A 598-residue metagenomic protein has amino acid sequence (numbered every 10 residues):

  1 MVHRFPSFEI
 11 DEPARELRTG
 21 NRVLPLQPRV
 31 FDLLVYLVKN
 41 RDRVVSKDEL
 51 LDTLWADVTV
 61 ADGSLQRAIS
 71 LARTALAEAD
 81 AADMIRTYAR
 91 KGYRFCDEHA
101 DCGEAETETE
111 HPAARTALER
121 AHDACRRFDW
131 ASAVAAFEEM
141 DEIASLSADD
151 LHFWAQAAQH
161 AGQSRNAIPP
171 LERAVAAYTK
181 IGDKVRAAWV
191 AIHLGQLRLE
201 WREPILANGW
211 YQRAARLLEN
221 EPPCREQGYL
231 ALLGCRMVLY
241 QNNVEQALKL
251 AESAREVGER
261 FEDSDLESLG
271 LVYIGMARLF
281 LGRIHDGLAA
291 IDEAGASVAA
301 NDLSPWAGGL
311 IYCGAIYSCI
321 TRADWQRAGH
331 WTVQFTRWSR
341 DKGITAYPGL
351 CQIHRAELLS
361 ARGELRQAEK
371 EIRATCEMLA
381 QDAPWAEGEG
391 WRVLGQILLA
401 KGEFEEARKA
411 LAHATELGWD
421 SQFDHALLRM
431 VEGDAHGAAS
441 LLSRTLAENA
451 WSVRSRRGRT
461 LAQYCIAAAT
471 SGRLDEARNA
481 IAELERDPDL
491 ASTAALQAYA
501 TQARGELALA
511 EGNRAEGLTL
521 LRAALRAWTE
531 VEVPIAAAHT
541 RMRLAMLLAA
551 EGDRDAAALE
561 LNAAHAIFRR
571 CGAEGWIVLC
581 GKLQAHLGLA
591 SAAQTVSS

Functional and structural regions predicted by a protein language model:
V2-R4, P25, L37-D42, T59-E104: DNA-binding patch around the recognition helix
R4, E9-D32, A100-E106: A structural micro-motif at secondary-structure boundaries
R22-L54: Short amphipathic alpha-helical recognition elements used for nucleic-acid or partner binding across transcription
R90, A113, R120, E416 (+6 more regions): C-terminal non-catalytic interaction modules
P112-E139, I143, H160, L507: Alpha-helical segment of the N-proximal tetratricopeptide repeat
R120-R126, H152-S164, A188-P204, E226-N243 (+10 more regions): Tandem amphipathic alpha-helical repeat scaffolds
V134-E142, R173-D183, Q196, Q212-P223 (+10 more regions): Amphipathic alpha-helical segments of tetratricopeptide repeats
